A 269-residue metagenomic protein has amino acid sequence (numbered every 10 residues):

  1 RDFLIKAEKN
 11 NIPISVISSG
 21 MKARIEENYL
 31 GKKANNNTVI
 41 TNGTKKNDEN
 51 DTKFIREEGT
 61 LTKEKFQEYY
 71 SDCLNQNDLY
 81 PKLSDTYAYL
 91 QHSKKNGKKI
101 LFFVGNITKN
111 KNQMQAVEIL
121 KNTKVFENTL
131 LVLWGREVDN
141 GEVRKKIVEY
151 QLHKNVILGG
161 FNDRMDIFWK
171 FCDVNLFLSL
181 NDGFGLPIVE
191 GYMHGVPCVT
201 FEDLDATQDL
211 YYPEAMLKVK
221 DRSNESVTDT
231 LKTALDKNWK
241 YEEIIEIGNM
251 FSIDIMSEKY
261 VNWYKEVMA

Functional and structural regions predicted by a protein language model:
L4-N37, T44-N77: A short, active-site helix/loop in glycosyltransferases that binds the activated sugar's phosphate group
S15, E58-K111, V117-L120: Conserved donor-binding/catalytic core segment of Leloir-type glycosyltransferases
T62, Q208-T233: Change "using UDP/GDP/dTDP sugars" to "using nucleotide sugars
V104-T108, T129-R144, F161: Glycosyltransferase donor-sugar binding loop
V143-N162: Nucleotide-activated donor-binding/catalytic signature segment of Leloir-type glycosyltransferases, i.e., the conserved
F161-N162, F168-C172, Y260: Short alpha-helical donor nucleotide-sugar binding micro-motif in glycosyltransferases
L180: Aromatic "clamp/platform" in nucleotide-sugar-dependent glycosyltransferases that forms part of the donor/acceptor
N238-M268: A charged, aromatic-enriched C-terminal amphipathic alpha-helix characteristic of glycosyltransferases across folds
